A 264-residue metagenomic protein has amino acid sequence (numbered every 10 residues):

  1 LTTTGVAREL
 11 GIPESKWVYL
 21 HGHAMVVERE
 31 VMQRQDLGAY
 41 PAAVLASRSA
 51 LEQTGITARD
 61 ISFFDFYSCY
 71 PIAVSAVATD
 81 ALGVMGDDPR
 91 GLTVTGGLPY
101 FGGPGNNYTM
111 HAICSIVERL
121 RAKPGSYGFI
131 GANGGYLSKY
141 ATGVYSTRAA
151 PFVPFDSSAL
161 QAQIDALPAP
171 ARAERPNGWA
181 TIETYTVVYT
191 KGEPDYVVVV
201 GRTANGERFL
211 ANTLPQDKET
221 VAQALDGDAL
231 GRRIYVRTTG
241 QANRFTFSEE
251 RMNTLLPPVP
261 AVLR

Functional and structural regions predicted by a protein language model:
L1-E14, E52, R59-L82: Accessory "access/gating" subregions that flank catalytic or transport cores
L1-P41, C114-S115, A122-K123, Y127 (+2 more regions): Condensing-enzyme catalytic core mediating Claisen C-C bond formation in acyl metabolism
T2-T3, A46-A50, V74-A78, A112-V117 (+1 more regions): Buried hydrophobic packing segments
S15-W17, V44-D60, A78-V94, L120-Y127 (+1 more regions): A glycine- and small/hydrophobic-rich beta-loop-beta segment that serves as a flexible "lid/hinge" or phosphate-binding
M25-Q53, F101-H111, S115, T220-L225: Active-site pocket-shaping loop/turn-to-helix segments
R34-Q35, S68-G86, G103-Y108, L137-R148 (+1 more regions): Short glycine/threonine-rich loop-to-helix capping motif typified by GTGT followed within a few residues by an Asp-Pro
K218-R237: Short nucleic-acid-contacting surface segments enriched for D/E, G, S/T with interspersed K/R
T239-L263: OB-fold/S1-family single-stranded nucleic acid-binding modules
